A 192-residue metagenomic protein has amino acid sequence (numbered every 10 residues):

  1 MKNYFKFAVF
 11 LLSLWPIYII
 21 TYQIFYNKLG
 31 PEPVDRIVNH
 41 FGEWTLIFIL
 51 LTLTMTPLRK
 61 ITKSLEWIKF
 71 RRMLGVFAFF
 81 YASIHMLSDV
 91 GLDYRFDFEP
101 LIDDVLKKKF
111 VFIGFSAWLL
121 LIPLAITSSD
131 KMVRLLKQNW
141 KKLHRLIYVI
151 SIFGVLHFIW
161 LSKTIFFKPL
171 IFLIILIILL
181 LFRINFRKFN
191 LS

Functional and structural regions predicted by a protein language model:
M1-S192: Membrane-embedded alpha-helical bundles that constitute the cytochrome b-like, heme-associated redox core of multi-pass
